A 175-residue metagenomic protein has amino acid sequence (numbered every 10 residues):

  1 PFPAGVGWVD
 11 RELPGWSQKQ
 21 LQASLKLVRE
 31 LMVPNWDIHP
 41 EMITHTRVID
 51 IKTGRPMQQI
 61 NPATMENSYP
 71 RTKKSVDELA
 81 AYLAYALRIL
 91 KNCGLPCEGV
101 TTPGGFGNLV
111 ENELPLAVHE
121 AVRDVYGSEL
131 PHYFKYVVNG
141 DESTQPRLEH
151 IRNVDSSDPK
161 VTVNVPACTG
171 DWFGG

Functional and structural regions predicted by a protein language model:
P1-T162, G170, G175: Catalytic alpha-helical scaffold of carbohydrate-active enzymes acting on polysaccharides/glycoconjugates
